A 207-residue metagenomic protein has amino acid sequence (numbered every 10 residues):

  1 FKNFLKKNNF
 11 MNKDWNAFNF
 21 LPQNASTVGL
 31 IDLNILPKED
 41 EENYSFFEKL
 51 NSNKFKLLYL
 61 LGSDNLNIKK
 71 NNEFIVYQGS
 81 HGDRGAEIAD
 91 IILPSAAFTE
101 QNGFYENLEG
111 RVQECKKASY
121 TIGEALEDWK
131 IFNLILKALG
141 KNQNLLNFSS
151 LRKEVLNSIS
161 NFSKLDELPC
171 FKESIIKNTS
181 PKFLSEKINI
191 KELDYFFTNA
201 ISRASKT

Functional and structural regions predicted by a protein language model:
F1-D166: Non-catalytic alpha/beta scaffold blocks inside enzyme catalytic domains
R152-T207: Long, low-complexity segments enriched in small/aliphatic residues
